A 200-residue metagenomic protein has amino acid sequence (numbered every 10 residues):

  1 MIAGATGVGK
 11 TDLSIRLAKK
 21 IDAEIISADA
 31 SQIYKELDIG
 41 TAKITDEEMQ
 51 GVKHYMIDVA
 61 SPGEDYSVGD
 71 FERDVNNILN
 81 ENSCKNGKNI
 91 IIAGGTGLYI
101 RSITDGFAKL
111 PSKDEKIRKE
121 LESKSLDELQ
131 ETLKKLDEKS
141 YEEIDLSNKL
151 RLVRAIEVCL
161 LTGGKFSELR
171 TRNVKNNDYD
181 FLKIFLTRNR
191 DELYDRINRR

Functional and structural regions predicted by a protein language model:
M1-R200: Phosphate/pyrophosphate-binding catalytic cores of soluble transferases and nucleic-acid-acting enzymes
